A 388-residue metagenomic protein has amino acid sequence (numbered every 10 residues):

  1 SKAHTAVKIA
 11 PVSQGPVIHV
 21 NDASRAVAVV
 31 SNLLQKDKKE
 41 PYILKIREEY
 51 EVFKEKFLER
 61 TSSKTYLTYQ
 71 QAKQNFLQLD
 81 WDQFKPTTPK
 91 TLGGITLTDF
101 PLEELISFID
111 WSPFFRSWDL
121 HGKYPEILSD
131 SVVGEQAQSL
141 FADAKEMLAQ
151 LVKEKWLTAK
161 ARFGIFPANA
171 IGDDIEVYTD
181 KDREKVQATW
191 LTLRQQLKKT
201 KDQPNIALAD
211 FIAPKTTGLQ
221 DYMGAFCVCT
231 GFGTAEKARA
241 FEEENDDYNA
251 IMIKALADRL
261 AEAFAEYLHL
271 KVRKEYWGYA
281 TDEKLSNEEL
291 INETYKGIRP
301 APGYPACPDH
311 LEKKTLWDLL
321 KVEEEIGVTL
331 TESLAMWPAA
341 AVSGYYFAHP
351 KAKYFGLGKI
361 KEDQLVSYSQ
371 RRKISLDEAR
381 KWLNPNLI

Functional and structural regions predicted by a protein language model:
K2-S13: Glycine-rich, charge-decorated loop segments at or immediately adjacent to ligand/cofactor-binding or catalytic sites
A6, L102, L365: Generic structural marker for isolated residues within well-ordered, non-membrane alpha-helices of soluble domains
V7, S24-A28, D258, E262: Residues on a specific face of well-ordered alpha-helices
V12-G15, L270: Secondary-structure transition/capping motifs at alpha-helix termini and the adjoining loop/turn into the next element
V17-D22: Short acidic-hydrophobic, aromatic-tinged amphipathic segments that line or gate anion-handling sites
S24-A250, A255, Y276: Active-site loops and adjacent core secondary-structure elements that bind or stabilize anionic groups
N205-F211, T216-I388: C-terminal accessory domains/tails appended to large, multi-domain proteins
